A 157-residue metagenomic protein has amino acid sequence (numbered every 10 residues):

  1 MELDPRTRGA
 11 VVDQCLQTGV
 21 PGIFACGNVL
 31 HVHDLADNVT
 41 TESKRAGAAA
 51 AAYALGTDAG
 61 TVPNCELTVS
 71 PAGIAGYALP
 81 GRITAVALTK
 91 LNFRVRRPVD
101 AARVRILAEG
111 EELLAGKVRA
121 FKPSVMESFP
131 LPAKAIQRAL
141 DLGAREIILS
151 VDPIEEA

Functional and structural regions predicted by a protein language model:
M1-D4, T84-A157: C-terminal catalytic lobe of FAD-dependent flavoproteins
M1-H33: FAD-site-proximal beta/loop scaffold in flavoenzymes
R6-G9, A48-A51, P130-L131: Glycine-rich loops and low-complexity Gly/Arg-rich segments that provide flexible linkers or classic glycine-based
A10, V32-N38, A78-R94: Short, Lys/Arg-enriched charge-dense amphipathic segments
D13-L16, Y53-D58, F121-S124, A135-Q137: Short C-terminal domain-edge/linker segments immediately following a structured domain
T18, A25, H33-D34, N38-T40 (+4 more regions): Surface-exposed beta-strand edges and their flanking turn/coil or helix-capping segments
C26-A72, A78-P80, E155-A157: A conserved FAD-binding loop/helix module that cradles the flavin
